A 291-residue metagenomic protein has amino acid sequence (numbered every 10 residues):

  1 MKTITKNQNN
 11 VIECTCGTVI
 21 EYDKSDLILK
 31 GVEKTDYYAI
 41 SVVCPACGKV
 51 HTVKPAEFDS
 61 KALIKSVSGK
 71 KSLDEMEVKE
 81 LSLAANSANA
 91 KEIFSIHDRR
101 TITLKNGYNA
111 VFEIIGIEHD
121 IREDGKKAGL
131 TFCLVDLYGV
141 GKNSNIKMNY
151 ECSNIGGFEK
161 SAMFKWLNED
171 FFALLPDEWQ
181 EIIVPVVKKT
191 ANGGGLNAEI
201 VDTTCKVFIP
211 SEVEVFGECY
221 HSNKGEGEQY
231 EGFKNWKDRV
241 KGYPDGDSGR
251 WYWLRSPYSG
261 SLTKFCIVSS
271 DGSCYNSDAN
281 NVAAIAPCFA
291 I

Functional and structural regions predicted by a protein language model:
T5-K6, D26: Coiled-coil/CHCH-like alpha-helical segments characteristic of cytoskeletal intermediate-filament scaffolds
N7-I12, Y37-I40: Short metal-coordination and nucleic-acid-contact micro-motifs, chiefly zinc-binding Cys/His arrays
E13-C14, C44-C47: Short cysteine-rich clusters marking metal-coordination/redox-active sites
E13-T35: Short recognition patches in nucleic-acid-associated and regulatory proteins
I20-Y22, V50-V53: Secreted/processed peptides and extracellular or luminal domains of membrane proteins
I28-Y38, E57-A62: Short cysteine/histidine-rich metal-coordination sites, predominantly Zn2+-binding motifs
D36-Y37, A46, H51: A composition-driven surface/loop motif
D59-I291: Collagenous Gly-X-Y triple-helix signature in extracellular proteins
